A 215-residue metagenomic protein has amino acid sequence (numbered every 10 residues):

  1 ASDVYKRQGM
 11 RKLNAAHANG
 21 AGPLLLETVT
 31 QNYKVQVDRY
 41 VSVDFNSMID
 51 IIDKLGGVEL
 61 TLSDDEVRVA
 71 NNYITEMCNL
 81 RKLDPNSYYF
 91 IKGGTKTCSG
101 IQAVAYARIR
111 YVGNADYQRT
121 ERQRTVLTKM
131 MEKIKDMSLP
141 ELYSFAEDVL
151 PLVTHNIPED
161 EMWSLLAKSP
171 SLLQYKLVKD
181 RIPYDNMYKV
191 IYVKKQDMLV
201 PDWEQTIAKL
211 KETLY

Functional and structural regions predicted by a protein language model:
S2-Y215: Non-catalytic, solvent-exposed segments at the cell envelope interface
